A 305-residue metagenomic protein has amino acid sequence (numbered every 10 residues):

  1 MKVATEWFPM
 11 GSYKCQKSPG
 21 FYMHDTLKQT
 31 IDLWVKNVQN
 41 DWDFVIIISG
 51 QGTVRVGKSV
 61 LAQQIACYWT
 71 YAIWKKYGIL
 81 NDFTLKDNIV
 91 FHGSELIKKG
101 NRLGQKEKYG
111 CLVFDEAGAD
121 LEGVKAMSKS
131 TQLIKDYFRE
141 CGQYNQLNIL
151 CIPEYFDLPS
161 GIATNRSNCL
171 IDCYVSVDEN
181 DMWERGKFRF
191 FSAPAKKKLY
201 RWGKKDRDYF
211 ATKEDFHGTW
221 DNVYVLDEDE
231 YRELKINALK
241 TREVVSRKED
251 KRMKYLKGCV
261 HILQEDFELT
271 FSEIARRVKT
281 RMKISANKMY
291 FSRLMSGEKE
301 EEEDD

Functional and structural regions predicted by a protein language model:
M1-D41: N-terminal pre-Walker A segment at the start of P-loop NTPase domains
Q39-V45, L263-T280: Short, charged amphipathic recognition helices of the HTH superfamily and cognate SANT/SANTA-like modules
V45-T70: Glycine-rich phosphate-binding P-loop
C67-D87: Post-Walker A helix-loop "phosphate-sensing" segment adjacent to the P-loop in P-loop NTPases
L85-N148: Conserved nucleotide-sensing/catalytic segment adjacent to the nucleotide-binding pocket in NTP-handling enzymes
G123-T212: Replace "adjacent to P-loop NTPase cores in ATP/GTP-dependent enzymes" with "adjacent to NTP-binding cores
D250-L269, E302: Short, amphipathic alpha-helical "recognition" segments used to contact nucleic acids or chromatin
T270-S272, R276-S296: Short, basic interhelical loop/turn and adjoining N-cap of the next helix at nucleic-acid- or acidic-partner-contacting
